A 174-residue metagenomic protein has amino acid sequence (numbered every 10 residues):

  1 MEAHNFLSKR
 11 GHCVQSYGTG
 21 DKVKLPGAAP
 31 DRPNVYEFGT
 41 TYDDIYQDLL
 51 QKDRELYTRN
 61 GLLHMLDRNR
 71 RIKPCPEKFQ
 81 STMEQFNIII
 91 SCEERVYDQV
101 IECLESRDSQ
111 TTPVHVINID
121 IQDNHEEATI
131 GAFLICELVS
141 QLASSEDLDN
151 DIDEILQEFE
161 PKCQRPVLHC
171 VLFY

Functional and structural regions predicted by a protein language model:
M1-Y174: Short polar/charged helix/loop
